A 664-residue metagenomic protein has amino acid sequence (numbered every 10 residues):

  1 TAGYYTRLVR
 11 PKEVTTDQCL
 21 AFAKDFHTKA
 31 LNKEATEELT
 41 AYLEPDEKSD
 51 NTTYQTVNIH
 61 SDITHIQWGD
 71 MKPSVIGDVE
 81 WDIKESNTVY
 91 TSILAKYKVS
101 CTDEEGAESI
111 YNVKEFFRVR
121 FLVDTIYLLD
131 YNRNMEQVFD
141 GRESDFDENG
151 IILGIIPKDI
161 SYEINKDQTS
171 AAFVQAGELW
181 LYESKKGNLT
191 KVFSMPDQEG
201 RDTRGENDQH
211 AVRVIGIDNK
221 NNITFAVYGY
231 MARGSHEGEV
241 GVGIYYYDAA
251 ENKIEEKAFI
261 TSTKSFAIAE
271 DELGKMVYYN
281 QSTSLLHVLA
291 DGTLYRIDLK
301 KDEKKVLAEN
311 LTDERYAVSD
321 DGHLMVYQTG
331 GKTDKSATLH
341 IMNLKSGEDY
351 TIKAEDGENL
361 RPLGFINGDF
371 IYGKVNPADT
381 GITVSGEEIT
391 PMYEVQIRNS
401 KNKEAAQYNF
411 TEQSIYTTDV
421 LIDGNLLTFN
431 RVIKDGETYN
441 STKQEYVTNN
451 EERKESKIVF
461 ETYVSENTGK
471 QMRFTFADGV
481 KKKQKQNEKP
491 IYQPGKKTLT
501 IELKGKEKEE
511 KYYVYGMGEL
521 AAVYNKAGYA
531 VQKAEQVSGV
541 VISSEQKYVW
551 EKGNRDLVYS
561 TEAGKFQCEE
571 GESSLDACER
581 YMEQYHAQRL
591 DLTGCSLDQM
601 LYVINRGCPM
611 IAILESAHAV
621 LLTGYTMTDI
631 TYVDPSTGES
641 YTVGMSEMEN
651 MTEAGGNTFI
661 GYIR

Functional and structural regions predicted by a protein language model:
G3-D70, F146-N188, P196-D197, R204-H210 (+10 more regions): Core segments of small alpha/beta cavity-forming domains
S61-A107, H210-N219: Surface-exposed, charged secondary-structure patches
E85-V99, N221-V227, F370-V375, F429 (+1 more regions): A short hydrophobic beta-strand element
V89-L128, N132: Exposed beta-sheet edge and beta->alpha loop/turn motif
D130-Y131, L189-Q198, I254-S262, K305-E309 (+2 more regions): Beta-propeller fold detector
S184-G187, A249-A250, D298-D302, N343-G347 (+1 more regions): Short loop/turn segments that connect beta-strands within beta-propeller blades
D313, Y350-P362, K403-D423: Conserved blade-ending motifs and adjacent loop-strand segments that build the rim/top face of beta-propeller domains
T561-R664: Conserved active-site-adjacent core of cysteine acyl-enzyme catalytic domains
